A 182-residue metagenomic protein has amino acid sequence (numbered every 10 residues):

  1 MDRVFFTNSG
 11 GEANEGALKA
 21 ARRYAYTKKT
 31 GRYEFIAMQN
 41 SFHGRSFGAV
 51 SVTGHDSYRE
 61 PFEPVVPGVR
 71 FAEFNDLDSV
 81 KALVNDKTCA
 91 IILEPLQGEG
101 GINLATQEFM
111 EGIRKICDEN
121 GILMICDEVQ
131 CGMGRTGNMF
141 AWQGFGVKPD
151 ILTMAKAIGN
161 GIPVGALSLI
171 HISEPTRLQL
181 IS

Functional and structural regions predicted by a protein language model:
M1-A90: PLP-dependent aspartate aminotransferase-fold enzymes
F5-E12, Q130, A155-G159: Active-site nucleophile and cofactor-binding loops and adjacent substrate-binding regions of central metabolic enzymes
G16-K19, R45-S51, I102-N103, G134-M139 (+1 more regions): Short acidic, glycine/serine/threonine-rich loops at helix termini
A17, I92, I125-C126, K148 (+1 more regions): Generic enzyme active-site microenvironment
N85, N103-G137: Catalytic PLP-binding core of fold-type I/II PLP enzymes
T88-I102: Short acidic, glycine-rich surface-loop motifs adjacent to enzyme active sites
N138, G144-S173: Active-site PLP attachment segment
I170-S182: Single conserved hydrophobic/aromatic residue that forms the stacking wall/gate of nucleotide- or nucleobase-binding
